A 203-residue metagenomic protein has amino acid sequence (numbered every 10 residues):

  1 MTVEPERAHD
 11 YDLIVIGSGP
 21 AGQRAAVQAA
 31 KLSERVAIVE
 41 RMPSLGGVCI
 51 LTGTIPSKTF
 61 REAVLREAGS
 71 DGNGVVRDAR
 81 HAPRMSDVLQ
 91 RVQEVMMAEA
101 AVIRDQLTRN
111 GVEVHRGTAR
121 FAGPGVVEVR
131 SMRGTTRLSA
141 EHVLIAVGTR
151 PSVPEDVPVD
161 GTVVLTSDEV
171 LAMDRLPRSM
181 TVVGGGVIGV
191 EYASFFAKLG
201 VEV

Functional and structural regions predicted by a protein language model:
T2-Y11, Q28-R178: Glycine-rich flavin
D12-I38, G189-K198: N-terminal Rossmann-like FAD-binding beta1-loop-alpha1 element of flavoenzymes
G17-P20, P43, V183-G186: Glycine-rich Rossmann-fold phosphate-binding loop(s) that bind the pyrophosphate of adenine dinucleotide cofactors
D174-E202: Rossmann-like NAD(P)H-binding beta-loop-alpha module
